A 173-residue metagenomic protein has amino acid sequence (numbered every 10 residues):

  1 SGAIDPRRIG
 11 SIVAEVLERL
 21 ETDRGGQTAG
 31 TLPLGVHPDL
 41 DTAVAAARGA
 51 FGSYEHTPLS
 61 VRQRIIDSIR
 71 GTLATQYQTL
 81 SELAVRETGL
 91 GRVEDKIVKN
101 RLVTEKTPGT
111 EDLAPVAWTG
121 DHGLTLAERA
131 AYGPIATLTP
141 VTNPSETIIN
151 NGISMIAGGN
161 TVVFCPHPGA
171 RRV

Functional and structural regions predicted by a protein language model:
S1-L126, S154: N-terminal Rossmann-like NAD(P)+-binding subdomain of aldehyde/semialdehyde dehydrogenases
L113-V173: Conserved small-residue-rich beta-alpha loop and adjacent elements that most often cradle the phosphate/pyrophosphate
